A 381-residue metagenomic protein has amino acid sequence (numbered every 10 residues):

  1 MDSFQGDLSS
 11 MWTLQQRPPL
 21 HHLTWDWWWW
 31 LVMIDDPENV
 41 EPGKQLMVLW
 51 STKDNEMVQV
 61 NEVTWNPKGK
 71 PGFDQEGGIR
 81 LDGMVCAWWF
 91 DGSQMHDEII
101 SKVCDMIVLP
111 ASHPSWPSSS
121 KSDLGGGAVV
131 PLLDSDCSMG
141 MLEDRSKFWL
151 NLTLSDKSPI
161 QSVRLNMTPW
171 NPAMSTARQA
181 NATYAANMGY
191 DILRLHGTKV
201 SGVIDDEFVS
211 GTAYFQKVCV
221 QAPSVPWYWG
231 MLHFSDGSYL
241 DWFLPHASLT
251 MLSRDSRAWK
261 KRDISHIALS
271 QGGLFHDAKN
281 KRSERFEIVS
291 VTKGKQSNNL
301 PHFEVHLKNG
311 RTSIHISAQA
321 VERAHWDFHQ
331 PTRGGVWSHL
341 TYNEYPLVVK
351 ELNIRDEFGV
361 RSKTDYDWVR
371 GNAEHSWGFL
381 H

Functional and structural regions predicted by a protein language model:
M1-H381: Structured soluble/peripheral alpha/beta segments that form catalytic or ligand/cofactor-binding pockets
